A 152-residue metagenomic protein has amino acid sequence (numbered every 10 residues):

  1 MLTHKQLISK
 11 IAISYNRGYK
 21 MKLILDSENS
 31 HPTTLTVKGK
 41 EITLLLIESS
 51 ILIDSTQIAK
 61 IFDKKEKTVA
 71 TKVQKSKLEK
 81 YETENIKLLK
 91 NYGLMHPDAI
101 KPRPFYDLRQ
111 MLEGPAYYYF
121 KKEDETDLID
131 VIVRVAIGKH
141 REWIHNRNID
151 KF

Functional and structural regions predicted by a protein language model:
M1-F152: An anion-engaging/catalytic patch
